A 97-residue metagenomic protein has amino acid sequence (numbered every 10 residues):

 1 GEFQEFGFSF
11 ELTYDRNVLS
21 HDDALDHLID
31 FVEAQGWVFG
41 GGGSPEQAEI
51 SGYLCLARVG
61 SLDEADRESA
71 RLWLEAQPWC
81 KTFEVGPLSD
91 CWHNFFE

Functional and structural regions predicted by a protein language model:
G1-E97: Long, contiguous binding/interaction regions
